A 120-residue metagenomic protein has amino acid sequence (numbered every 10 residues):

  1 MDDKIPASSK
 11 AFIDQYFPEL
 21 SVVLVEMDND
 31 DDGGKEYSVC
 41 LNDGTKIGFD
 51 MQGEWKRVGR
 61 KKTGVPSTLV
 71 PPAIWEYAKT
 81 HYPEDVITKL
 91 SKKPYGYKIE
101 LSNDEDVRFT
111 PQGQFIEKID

Functional and structural regions predicted by a protein language model:
M1-V23, V65-V86: Short, non-transmembrane alpha-helical segments in secretory-pathway proteins
K4, K10, K35, K46 (+6 more regions): Context-gated lysine
V22-L41, V86-S102: A cross-family detector of function-defining hotspots
K35-K61, L101-D120: Amphipathic N-proximal alpha-helical interface segments
